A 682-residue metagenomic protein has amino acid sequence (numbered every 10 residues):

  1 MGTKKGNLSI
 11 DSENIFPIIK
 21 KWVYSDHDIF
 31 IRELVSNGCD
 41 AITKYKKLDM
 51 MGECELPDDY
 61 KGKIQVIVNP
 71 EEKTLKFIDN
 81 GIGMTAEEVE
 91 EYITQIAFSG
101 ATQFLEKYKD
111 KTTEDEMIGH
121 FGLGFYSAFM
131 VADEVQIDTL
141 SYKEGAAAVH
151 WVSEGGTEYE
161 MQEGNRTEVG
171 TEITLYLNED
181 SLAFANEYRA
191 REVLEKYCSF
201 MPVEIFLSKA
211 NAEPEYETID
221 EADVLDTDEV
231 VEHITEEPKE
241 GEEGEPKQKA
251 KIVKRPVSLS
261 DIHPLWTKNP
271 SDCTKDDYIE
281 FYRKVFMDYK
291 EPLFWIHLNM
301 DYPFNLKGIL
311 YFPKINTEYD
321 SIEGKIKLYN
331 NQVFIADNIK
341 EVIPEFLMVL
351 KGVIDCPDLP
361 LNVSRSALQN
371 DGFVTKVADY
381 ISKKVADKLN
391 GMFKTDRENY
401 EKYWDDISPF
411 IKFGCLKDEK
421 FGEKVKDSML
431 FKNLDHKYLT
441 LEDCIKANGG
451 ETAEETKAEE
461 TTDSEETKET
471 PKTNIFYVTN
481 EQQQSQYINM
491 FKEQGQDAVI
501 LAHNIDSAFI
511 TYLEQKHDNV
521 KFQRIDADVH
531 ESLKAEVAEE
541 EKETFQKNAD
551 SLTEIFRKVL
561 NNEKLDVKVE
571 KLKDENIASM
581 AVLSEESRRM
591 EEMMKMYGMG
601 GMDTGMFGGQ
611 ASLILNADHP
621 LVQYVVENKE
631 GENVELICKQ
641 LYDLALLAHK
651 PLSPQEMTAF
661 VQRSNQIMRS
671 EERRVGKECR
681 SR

Functional and structural regions predicted by a protein language model:
M1-A185, E192, S199, E217 (+4 more regions): GHKL (Bergerat-fold) ATPase N-terminal catalytic module, capturing the glycine-rich phosphate-binding loop and acidic
E71, V675-G676: Generic N-terminal leader/processing signal
M117, V135-E158, N178-S181, Y188-R674: GHKL/Bergerat-fold ATPase module in large chromosome/replication-associated machines
G676-R682: Positively charged, low-complexity/disordered segments
